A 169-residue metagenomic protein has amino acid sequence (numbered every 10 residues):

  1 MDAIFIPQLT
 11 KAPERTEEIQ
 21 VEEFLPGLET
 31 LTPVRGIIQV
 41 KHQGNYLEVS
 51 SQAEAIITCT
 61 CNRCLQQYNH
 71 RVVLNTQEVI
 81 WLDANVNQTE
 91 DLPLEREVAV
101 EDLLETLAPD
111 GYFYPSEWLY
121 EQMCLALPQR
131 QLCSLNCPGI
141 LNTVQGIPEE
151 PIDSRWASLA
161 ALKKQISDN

Functional and structural regions predicted by a protein language model:
M1-Q8, V79-N169: Charge-rich, low-complexity linker and terminal segments
M1-T60, L65: A positional/architectural concept
H70-R71: Short, non-ligating residues that shape and space the ligands of small metal-coordination modules and catalytic
